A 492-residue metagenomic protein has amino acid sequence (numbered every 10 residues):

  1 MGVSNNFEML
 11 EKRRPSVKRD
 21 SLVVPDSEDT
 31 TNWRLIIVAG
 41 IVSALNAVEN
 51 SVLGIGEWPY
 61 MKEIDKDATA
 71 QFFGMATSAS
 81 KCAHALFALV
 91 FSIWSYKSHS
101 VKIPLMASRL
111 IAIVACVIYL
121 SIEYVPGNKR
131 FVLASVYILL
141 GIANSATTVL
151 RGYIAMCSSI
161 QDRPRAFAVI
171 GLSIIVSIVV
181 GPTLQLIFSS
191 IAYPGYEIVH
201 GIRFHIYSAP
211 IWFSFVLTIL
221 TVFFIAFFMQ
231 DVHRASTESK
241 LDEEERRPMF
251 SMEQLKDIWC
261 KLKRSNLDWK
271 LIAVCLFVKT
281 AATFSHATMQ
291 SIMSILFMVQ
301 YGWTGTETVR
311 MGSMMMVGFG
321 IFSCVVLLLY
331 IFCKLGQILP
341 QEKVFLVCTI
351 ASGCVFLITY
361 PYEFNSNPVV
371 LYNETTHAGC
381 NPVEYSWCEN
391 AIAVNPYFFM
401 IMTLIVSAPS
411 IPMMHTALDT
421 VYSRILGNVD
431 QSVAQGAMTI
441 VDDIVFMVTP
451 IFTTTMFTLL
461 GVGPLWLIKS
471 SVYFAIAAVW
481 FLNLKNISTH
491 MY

Functional and structural regions predicted by a protein language model:
R14, R19-A85, L271-V278, A282-Y301: Helix-loop boundary and gating motifs at the non-cytosolic
A44, A115, G127-S145, T280 (+1 more regions): Hydrophobic core of transmembrane alpha-helices in multi-pass small-molecule transporters, especially MFS/SLC-type
A83-A88, G312-Q337, C348-Y360, F446: Transmembrane alpha-helices of Major Facilitator/SLC transporters
H84, N144, D162-Y193, L217-T218 (+2 more regions): Glycine-rich segments within core transmembrane alpha-helices of 12-TM secondary carriers
V101, S190-F215, Q341-K343, T453-A477: A membrane-interface helix-boundary motif in multi-pass transporters
I103-Y119, K343-T359: Structural signature of the two symmetry-related core transmembrane helices
A134-S173: Cytoplasmic helix-loop-helix junction between adjacent transmembrane helices in 12-TM secondary transporters
L217-M229, I331, F356-F364, V448 (+2 more regions): Multi-pass alpha-helical transporter architecture, strongest for 12-TM Major Facilitator/SLC carriers used
